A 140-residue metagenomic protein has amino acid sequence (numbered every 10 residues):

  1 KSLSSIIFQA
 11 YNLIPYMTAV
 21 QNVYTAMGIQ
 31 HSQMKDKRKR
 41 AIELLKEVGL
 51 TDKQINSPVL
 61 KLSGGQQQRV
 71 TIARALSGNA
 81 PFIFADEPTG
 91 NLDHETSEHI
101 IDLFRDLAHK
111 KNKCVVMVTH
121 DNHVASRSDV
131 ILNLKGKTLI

Functional and structural regions predicted by a protein language model:
M17-T25: Short coil-to-helix segment of the ABC ATPase nucleotide-binding domain corresponding to the Q-loop/switch region
Y24, D36-K53: Conserved ABC ATPase "signature" region
P58-L62, Q66-Q68: Conserved ABC ATPase signature
I72: Hydrophobic anchor residue at the start of the ABC signature
N79: Conserved catalytic motifs of ABC-family nucleotide-binding domains
I83-D86: Catalytic Walker B motif of ABC-type/P-loop ATPase nucleotide-binding domains
H94-T96: Helix N-cap at the start of a conserved alpha-helix in ABC-type nucleotide-binding domains
